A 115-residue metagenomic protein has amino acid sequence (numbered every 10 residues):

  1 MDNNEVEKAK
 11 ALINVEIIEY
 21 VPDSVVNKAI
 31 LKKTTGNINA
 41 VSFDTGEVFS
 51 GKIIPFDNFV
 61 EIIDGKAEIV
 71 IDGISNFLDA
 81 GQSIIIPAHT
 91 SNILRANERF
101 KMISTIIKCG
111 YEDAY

Functional and structural regions predicted by a protein language model:
M1-T35: A short, N-terminal "cap"/entry segment at the start of jelly-roll beta-barrel domains of the cupin/DSBH fold
S24, N37-I54: Conserved short histidine dyad/triad with adjacent acidic residue
N37, K66-E68, S75, S91 (+1 more regions): Structural motif
F49-G51, I69-V70, I86, S91-N97: Short beta-strand His + acidic residue motifs that chelate non-heme Fe in jelly-roll/DSBH and cupin folds
F56-E68, D72: Glycine- and acidic-residue-biased ligand/ion/polar-headgroup-sensing regions
I63-D64, D79-A80, E98: A cytosolic small-molecule/anion-sensing beta-strand core signal
G73-A88: Short acidic-glycine-tyrosine-enriched beta hairpin
A88-E112: Ligand-binding loop in jelly-roll beta-barrel domains
